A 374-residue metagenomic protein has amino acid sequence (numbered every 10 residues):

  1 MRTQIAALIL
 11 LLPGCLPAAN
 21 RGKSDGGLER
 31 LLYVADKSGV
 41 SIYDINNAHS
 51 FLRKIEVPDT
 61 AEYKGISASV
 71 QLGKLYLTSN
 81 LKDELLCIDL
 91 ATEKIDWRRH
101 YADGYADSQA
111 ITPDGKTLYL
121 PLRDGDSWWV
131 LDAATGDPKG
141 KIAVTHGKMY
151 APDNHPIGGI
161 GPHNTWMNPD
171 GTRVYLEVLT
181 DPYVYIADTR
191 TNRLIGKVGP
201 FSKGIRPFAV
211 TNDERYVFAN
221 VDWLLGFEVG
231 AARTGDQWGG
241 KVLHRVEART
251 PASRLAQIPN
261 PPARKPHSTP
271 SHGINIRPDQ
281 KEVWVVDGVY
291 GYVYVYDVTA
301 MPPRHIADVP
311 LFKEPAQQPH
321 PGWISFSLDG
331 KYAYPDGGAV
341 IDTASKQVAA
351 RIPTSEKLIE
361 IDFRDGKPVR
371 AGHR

Functional and structural regions predicted by a protein language model:
M1-Q4: Positively charged n-region of N-terminal signal peptides that target proteins for export
A6-G14: Bacterial N-terminal signal peptides
C15-R374: Predominantly soluble domains enriched in secretory-pathway, periplasmic, or organellar proteins
